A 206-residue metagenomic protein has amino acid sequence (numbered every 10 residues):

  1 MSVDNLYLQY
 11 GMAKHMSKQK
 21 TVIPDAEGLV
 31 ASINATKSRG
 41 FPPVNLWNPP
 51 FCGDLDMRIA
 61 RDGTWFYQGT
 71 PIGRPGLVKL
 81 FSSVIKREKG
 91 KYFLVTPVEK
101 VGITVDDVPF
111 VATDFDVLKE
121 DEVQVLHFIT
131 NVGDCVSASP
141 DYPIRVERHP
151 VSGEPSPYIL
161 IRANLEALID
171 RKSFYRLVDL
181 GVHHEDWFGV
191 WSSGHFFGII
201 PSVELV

Functional and structural regions predicted by a protein language model:
S2-V206: Long, non-globular segments of proteins
